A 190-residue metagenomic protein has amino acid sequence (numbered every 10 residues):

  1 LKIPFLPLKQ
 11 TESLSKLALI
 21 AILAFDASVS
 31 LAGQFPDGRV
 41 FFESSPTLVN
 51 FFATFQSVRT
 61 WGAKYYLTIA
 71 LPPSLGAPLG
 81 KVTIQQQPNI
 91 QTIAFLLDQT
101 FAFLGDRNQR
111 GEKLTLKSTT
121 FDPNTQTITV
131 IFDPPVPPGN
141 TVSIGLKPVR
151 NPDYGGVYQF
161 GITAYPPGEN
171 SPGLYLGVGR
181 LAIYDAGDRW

Functional and structural regions predicted by a protein language model:
K2-L17: Bacterial N-terminal signal peptides that target proteins for export
S15-D26: Bacterial N-terminal signal peptides
V29-P73, D188-W190: Serine/threonine-rich, low-complexity linker/repeat segments that form flexible spacers/stalks
F51-T54, T68, K113-L116, T127-I131 (+1 more regions): Short structured motifs
A77-R110: Solvent-exposed beta-hairpin/edge-strand motifs
R107-G139: Extended, solvent-exposed segments with strong compositional bias
F132-D153: Low-complexity, intrinsically disordered segments enriched in Ser/Thr together with acidic residues
P148-W190: Helix-rich interaction surfaces within compact, conserved domain-sized segments that mediate assembly or partner
